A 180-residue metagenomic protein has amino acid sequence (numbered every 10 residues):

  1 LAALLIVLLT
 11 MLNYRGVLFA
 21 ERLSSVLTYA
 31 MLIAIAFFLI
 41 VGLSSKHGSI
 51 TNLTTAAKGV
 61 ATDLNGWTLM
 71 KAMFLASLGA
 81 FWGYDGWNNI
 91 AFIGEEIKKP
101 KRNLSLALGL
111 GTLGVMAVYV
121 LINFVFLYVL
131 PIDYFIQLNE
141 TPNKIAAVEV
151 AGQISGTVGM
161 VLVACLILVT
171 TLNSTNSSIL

Functional and structural regions predicted by a protein language model:
L1, G109, L113-N176: TM-loop-TM module centered on a large, flexible mid-protein loop between adjacent transmembrane helices in multi-pass
L1-A2, I6, T28-M31, T68-A76 (+2 more regions): Residue-level signature of transmembrane alpha-helical entry/exit and packing/kink sites in multi-pass membrane
L1-L5, H47-M73, E140-K144: Inter-helical loop and helix-membrane interface segments of multi-pass membrane transporters/permeases
A2-T55, D85, L108-T112: Membrane-interface loop-to-helix entry segments
I6-T10, M73-A80, A164-T175: Hydrophobic alpha-helical transmembrane segments of multi-pass small-molecule transporters/permeases
V26-A30, A91-L127: Junctions where cytoplasmic loops transition into the N-terminal start of transmembrane alpha-helices in multi-pass
V60-L69, I97, V150-T157: Helix-boundary and loop/linker segments of multi-pass membrane transporters
Y84-G94, L121, L172-L180: Membrane-embedded alpha-helices of multi-pass transport/permease systems
